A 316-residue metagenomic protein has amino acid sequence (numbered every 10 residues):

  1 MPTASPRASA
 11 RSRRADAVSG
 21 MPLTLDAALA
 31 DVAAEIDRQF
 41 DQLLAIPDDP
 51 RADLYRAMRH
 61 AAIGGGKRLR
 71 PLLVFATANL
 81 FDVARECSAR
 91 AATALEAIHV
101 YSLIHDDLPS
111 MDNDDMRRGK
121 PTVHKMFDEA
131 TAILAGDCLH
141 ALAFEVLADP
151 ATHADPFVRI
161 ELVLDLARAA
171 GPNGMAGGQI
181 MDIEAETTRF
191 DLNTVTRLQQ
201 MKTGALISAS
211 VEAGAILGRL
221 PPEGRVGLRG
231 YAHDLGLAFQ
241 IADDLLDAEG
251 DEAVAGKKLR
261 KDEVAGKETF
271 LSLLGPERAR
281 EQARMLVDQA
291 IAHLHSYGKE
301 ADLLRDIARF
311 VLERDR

Functional and structural regions predicted by a protein language model:
P2-L44: N-terminal amphipathic/basic leader segments beginning at the initiator methionine
A8-S12, T77, S296: Local alpha-helix boundary/kink/capping signal
D31-E35, L44, D48-A292, K299-L312: Mg2+-dependent prenyl diphosphate-binding active-site environment of isoprenoid biosynthetic enzymes
